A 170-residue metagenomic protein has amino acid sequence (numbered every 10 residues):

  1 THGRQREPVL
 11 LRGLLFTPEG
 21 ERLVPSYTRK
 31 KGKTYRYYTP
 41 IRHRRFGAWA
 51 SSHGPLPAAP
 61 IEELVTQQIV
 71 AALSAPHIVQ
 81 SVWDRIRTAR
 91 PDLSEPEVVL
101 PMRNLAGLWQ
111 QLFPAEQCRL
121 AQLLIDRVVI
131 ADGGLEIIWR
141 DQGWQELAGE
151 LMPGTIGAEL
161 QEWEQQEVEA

Functional and structural regions predicted by a protein language model:
T1-A170: Amphipathic alpha-helical coiled-coil/heptad-repeat segments
